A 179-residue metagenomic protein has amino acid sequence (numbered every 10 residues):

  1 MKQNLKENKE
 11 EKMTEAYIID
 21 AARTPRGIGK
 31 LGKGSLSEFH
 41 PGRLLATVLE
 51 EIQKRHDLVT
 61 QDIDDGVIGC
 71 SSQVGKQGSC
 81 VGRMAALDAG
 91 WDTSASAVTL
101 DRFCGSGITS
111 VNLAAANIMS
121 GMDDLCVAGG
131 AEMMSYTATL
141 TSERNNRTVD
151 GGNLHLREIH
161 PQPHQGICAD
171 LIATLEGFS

Functional and structural regions predicted by a protein language model:
K2-A95, A131-S179: Conserved "HGTGT" condensation-loop signature of ketosynthase/thiolase-family condensing enzymes that catalyze
L100-E132, A173-S179: Active-site-proximal alpha-helical scaffold in enzymes
